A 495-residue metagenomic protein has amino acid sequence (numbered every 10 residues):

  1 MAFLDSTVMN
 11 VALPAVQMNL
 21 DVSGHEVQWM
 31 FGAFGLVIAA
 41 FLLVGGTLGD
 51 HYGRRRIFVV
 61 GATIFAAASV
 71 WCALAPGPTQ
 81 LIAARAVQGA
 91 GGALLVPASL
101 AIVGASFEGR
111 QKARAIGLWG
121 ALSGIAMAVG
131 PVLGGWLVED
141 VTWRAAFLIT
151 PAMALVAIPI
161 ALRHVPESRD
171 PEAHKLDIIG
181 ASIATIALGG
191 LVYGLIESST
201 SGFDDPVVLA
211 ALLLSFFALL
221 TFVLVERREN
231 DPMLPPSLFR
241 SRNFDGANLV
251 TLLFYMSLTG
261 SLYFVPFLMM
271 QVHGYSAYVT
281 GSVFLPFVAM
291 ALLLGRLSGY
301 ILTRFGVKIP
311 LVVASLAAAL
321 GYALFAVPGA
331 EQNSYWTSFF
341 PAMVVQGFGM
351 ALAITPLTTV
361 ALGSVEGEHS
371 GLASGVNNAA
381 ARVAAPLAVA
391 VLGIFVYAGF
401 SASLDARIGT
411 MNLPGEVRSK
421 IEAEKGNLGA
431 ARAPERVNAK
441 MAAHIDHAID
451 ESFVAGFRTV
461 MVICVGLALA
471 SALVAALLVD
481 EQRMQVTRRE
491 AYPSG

Functional and structural regions predicted by a protein language model:
M1-I38, L122, T142, I149-P151 (+5 more regions): Transmembrane core module of solute transporters
M1-R163, F305, I309, F325-A326: Transmembrane-helix bundle of Major Facilitator Superfamily
F3, L224, N243, F348 (+5 more regions): Transmembrane-helix exit segments and adjacent C-terminal regions of multi-pass membrane proteins
V11, L43-V44, A128, V132 (+8 more regions): Residue-level hotspots within transmembrane alpha-helices of multi-pass secondary transporters
V16-Q17, L48-G49, L133-V141, L195 (+4 more regions): Interfacial helix-cap and linker-helix signal at transmembrane-aqueous boundaries of multi-pass secondary transporters
G53-A62, P76-Q80, A98-S99, F107-G117 (+5 more regions): C-terminal module of multi-pass small-molecule transporters
M153-G189, M233-L234, L238-R240, I408-G426: Central mid-sequence intracellular linker of multi-pass
I158-I178, L224-M233, A330-E331, A402 (+1 more regions): Helix-loop junctions on the cytosolic side of multi-pass membrane transporters, especially the intracellular loop
